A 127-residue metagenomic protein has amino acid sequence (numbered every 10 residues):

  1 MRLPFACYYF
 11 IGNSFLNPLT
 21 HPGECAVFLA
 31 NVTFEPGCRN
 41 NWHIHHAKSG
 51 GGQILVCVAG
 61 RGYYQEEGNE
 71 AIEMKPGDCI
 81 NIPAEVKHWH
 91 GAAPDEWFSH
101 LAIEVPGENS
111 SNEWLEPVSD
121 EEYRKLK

Functional and structural regions predicted by a protein language model:
M1-F28, S111-K127: A short, N-terminal "cap"/entry segment at the start of jelly-roll beta-barrel domains of the cupin/DSBH fold
N13, A30-S49: Conserved short histidine dyad/triad with adjacent acidic residue
L16-P18, L29-T33, I54, A71 (+2 more regions): Conserved hydrophobic/aromatic beta-strand scaffold that supports enzyme active sites
P18-H21, N41-K48, E66, I72-E73 (+1 more regions): Short histidine-centered beta-strand/loop micro-motifs that create catalytic or ligand/metal-coordination sites
E24-C25, S49, N69, D95-E96 (+1 more regions): Short strand-connecting beta-turns/loops that link adjacent beta-strands
F34-G37, M74-D95, V105: Conserved metal-binding segment of the jelly-roll/cupin
R39, S49-P76, V86: A short beta-strand-loop-beta hairpin characteristic of the jelly-roll/cupin
I103, E108-N109: C-terminal structural segments of small proteins and small subunits
